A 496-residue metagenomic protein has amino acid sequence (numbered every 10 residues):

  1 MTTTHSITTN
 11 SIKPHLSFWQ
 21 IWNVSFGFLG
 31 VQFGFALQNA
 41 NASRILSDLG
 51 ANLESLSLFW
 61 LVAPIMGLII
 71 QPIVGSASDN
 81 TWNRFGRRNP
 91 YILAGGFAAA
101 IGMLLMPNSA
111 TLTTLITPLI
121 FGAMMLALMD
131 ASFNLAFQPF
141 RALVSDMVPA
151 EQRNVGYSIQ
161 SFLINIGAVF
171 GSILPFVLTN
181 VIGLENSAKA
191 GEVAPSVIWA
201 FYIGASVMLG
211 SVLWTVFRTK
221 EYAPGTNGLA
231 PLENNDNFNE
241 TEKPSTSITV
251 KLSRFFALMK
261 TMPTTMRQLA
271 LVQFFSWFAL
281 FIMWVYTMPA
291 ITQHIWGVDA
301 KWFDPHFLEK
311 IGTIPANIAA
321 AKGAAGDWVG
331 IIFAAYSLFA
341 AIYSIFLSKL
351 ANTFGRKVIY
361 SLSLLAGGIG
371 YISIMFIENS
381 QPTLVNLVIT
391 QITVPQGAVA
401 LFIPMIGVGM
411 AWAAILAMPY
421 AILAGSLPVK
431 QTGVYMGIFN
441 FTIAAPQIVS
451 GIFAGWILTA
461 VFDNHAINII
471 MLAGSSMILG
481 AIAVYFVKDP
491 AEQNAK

Functional and structural regions predicted by a protein language model:
M1-F18, A110, L115-M124, L135-A136 (+3 more regions): Intracellular loop-helix junctions on the cytosolic face of multi-pass helical membrane proteins
I7-M66, Q268-V272, S276-D304: Helix-loop boundary and gating motifs at the non-cytosolic
N52-V62, P195, G297-S337, V399-A400 (+1 more regions): Loop-to-transmembrane helix entry
L53-E54, A150-Q160, G326, L427-F439: Loop-to-transmembrane helix entry/capping segments in MFS-fold secondary transporters and related SLC/MFSD carriers
I69-F85, I342-R356, L458: Helix-to-loop junctions at the C-terminal end of transmembrane segments in multipass secondary transporters
N80-G96, T353-L364: Cytoplasmic membrane-interface "Motif A"-like loop-to-helix N-cap segments of 12-TM Major Facilitator Superfamily
L93-I116, L365-V394: C-terminal ends and interior cores of transmembrane alpha-helices in multi-pass membrane transporters/permeases
L135-V148, A414-P428: Intracellular juxtamembrane helix-capping segments at the cytosolic ends of symmetry-related transmembrane helices
